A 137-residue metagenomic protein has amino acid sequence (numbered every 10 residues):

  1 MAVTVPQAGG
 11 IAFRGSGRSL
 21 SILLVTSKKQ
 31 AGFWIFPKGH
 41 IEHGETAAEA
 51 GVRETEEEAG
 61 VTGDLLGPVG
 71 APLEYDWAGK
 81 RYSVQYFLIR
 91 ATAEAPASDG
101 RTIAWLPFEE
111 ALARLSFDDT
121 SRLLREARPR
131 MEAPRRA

Functional and structural regions predicted by a protein language model:
M1-I22: Conserved N-terminal beta-strand and adjoining loop/helix that marks the start of the Nudix/MutT-like hydrolase domain
V5, G63, A71-P96, A104 (+2 more regions): Active-site-adjacent beta-strand/loop module that shapes the phosphate/pyrophosphate-binding cleft
A8, G39, R53, L106-E109: Structural detector for helix-capping/boundary residues
A12, T26, Y86-R90: Short, well-ordered beta-strand micro-motif
F13-G15, T26-K28, D76: A generic structural motif
R18-V61: Conserved Nudix-box catalytic region and its N-terminal flanking loop in Nudix hydrolases and closely related
P96-G100, L115-F117: Short, charged, solvent-exposed linker or helix-capping segments at domain edges/interfaces that act as flexible hinges
A113-A137: Charged phosphate-binding loop/patch that engages nucleotide di/tri-phosphates or the phosphate backbone of nucleic
